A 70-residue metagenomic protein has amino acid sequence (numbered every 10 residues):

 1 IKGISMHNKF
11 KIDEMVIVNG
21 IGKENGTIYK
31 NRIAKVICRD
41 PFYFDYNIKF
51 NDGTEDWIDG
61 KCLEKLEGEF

Functional and structural regions predicted by a protein language model:
I1-M6: Short, Lys/Arg-enriched N-terminal segments with co-localized hydrophobic residues within the first ~10-30 amino acids
H7, K11-F70: Basic/aromatic-rich interaction segments and small domains that mediate binding to polyanionic partners
